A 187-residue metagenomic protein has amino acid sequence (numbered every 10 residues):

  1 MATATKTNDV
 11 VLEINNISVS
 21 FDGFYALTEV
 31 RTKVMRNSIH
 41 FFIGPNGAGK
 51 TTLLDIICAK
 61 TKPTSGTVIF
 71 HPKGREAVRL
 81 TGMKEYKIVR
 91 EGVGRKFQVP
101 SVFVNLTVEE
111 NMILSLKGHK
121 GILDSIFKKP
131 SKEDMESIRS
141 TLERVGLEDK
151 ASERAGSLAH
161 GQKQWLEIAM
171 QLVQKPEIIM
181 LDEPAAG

Functional and structural regions predicted by a protein language model:
I43-P45: The feature captures the beta-strand-to-loop junction immediately N-terminal to the Walker
C58: Helix-to-loop junction immediately C-terminal to a conserved catalytic motif
T67-R90, P130: ABC ATPase NBD Q-loop/coupling interface
T81-G82, T141-A159: Conserved ABC nucleotide-binding domain
I168: Hydrophobic anchor residue at the start of the ABC signature
K175: Conserved catalytic motifs of ABC-family nucleotide-binding domains
